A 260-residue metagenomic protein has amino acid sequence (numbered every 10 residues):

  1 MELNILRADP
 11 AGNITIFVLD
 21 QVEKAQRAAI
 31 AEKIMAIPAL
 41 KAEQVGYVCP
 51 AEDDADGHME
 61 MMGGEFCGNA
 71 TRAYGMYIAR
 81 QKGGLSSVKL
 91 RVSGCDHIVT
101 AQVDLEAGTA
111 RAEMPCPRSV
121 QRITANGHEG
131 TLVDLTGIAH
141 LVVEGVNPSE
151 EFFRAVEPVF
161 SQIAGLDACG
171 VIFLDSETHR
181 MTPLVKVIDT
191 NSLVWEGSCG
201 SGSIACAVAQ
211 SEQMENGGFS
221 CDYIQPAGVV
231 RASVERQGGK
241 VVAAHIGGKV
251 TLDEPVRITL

Functional and structural regions predicted by a protein language model:
M1-T109, S119, T131-L132, L141-L260: A glycine-rich beta-to-alpha transition motif near the start of alpha/beta enzyme domains, typified by
A112-M114: Internal, conserved structured core segments that host functional sites
N126-H128: Short "repeat-start/strand-capping" segments in structured domains, especially the N-termini of parallel beta-helix
